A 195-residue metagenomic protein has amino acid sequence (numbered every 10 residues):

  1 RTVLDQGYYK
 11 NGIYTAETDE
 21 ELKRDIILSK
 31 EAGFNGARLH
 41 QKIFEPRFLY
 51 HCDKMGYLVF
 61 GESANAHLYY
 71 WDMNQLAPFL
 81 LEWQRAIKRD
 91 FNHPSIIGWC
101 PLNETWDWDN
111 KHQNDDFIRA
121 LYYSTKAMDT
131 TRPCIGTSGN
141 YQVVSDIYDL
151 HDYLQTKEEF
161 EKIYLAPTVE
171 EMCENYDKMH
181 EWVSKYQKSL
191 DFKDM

Functional and structural regions predicted by a protein language model:
R1-E31, T125, I135: N-terminal carbohydrate-binding accessory modules
K23-L28, G36-M195: Substrate-binding/catalytic cleft of secreted carbohydrate-active enzymes, primarily glycoside hydrolases
